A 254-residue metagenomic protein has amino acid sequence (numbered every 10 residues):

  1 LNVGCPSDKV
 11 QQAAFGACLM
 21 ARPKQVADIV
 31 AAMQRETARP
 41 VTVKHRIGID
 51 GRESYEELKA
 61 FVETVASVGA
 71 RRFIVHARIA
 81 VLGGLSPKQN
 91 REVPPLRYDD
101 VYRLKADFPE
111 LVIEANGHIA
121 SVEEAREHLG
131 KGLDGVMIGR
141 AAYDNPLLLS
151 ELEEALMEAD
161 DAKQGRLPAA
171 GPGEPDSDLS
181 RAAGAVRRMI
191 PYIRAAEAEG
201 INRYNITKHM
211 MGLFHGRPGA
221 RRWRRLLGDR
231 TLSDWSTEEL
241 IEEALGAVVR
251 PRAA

Functional and structural regions predicted by a protein language model:
C5-F15, A38-I49, G83-P87, A106-P109: N-terminal small/glycine-rich loop or linker at the start of catalytic domains across soluble metabolic enzymes
C5-K9, I47-G51, A77-V81, I119-S121 (+1 more regions): Active-site-proximal loop/turn and secondary-structure-junction residues that shape catalytic pockets, frequently
D8-Q25, Y55-E56, G84-R97, D160: Glycine-rich tight-turn/loop motif centered on a GG-T
K9-Q12, G16, V65-I74: A structural preference for short, pocket-lining loop segments at secondary-structure junctions
A17-E36, V43-H45, D50-E53: Conserved beta-alpha-beta core of the PfkB/ribokinase-like small-molecule kinase fold
C18, R22, K44, H76 (+4 more regions): Glycine- and other small-residue-rich loops at beta-strand/loop junctions that grip anionic moieties
A31, R35-A38, I49-G51, Y55-R72 (+2 more regions): Alpha/beta catalytic cores of nucleotide-metabolism and tRNA/nucleoside-modifying enzymes
